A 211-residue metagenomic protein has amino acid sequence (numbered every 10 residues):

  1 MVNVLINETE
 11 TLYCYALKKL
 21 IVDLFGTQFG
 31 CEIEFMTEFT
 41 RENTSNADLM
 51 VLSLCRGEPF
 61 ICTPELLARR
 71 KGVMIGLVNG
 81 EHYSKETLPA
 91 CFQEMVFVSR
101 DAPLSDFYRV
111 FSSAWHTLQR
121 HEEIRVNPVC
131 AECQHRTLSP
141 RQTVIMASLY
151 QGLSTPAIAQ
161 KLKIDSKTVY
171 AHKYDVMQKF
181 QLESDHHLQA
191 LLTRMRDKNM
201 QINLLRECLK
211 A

Functional and structural regions predicted by a protein language model:
M1-N3, C130, C208-A211: Non-catalytic signal-transmission and effector/linker regions of two-component phosphorelay proteins
M1-R125: N-terminal regulatory/sensing modules of transcriptional regulators
K19, R109, A147, A171 (+2 more regions): DNA-binding alpha-helical recognition surfaces that contact promoter or target DNA
G76, F97, I145-M146, Y170-K173: Long, contiguous hydrophobic alpha-helical segments, chiefly transmembrane helices and signal peptides
H121-A147: Regulatory hinge/linker segments at domain boundaries that couple sensory/effector modules to output domains
L149-L153: Short helix-to-turn junction characteristic of helix-turn-helix DNA-binding domains, especially the helix
S154-H187: Recognition helix of helix-turn-helix DNA-binding domains
M177-A211: Basic, Lys/Arg-enriched C-terminal extension of HTH/homeodomain DNA-binding domains
